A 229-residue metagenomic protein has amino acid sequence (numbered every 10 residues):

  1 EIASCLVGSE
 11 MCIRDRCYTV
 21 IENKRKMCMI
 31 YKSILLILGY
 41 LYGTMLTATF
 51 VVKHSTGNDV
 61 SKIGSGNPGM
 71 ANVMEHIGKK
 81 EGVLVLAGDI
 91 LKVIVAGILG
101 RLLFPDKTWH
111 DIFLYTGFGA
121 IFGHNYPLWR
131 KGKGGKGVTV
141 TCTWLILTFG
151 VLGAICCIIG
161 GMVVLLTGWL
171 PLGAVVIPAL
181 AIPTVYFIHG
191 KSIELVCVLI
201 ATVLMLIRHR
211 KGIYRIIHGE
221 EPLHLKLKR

Functional and structural regions predicted by a protein language model:
E1-D15: Single conserved hydrophobic/aromatic residue that forms the stacking wall/gate of nucleotide- or nucleobase-binding
M27-L36, I94-Y115, I146-L152, V185-C197: Helix-coil boundary and interhelical linker segments in multi-pass alpha-helical membrane proteins
I30-T56: N-terminal signal-anchor transmembrane alpha helix
F50-G82, G134, Y214-R229: Cytosolic, membrane-interface loops and tails of multi-pass inner-membrane proteins
N58-N67, W129-C142, W169-I177: Short, non-helical or kinked segments that cap or interrupt transmembrane helices
M74-G78, G100-F104, G123, G137-T167 (+1 more regions): Interfacial segments of multi-pass membrane proteins
E75-R101, R130: Multi-pass membrane catalytic core of lipid/isoprenoid biosynthesis enzymes
A154, L170-P178, H189-A201: Loop-to-transmembrane alpha-helix initiation sites
